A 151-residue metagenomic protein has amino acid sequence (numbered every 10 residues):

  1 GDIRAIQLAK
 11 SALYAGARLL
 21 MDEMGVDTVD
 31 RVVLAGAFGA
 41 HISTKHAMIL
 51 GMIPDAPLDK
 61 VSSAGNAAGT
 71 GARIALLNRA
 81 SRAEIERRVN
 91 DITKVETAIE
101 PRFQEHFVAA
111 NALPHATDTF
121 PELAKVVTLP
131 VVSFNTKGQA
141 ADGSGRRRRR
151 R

Functional and structural regions predicted by a protein language model:
G1-R151: Helical "lid/coupling" subdomains associated with nucleotide-phosphate turnover
